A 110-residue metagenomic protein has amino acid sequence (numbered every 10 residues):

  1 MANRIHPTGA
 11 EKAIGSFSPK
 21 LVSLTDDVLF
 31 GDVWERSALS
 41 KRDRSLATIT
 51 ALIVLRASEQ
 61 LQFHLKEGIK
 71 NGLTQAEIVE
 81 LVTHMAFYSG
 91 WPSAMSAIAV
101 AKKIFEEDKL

Functional and structural regions predicted by a protein language model:
M1-R42, L55, K66-N71, A94-L110: Acidic, glycine/proline-rich low-complexity segments that act as flexible tails and inter-domain linkers
I14, S18, L61, Q75-I78 (+2 more regions): Generic structural signal for well-ordered, non-membrane alpha-helical segments in soluble metabolic enzymes
R44-L52, L81-V82: Short, structured motif recognition centered on aromatic/hydrophobic residues
A51-A57, S89-G90: Short alpha-helix boundary/capping elements
E59-V82: Mid-chain, well-packed structural core segment of small domains
V79-K102: C-terminal structural segments of small proteins and small subunits
